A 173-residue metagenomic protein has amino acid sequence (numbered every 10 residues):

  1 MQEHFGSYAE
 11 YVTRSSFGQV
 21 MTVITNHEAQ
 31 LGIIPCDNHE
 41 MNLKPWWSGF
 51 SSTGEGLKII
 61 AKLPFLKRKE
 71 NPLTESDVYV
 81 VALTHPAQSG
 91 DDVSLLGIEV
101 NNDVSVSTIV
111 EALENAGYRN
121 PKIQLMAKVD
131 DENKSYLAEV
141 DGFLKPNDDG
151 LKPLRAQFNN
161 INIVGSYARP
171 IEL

Functional and structural regions predicted by a protein language model:
M1-L173: Domain-level signature for soluble enzymes in the chorismate/prephenate branch of the shikimate pathway
